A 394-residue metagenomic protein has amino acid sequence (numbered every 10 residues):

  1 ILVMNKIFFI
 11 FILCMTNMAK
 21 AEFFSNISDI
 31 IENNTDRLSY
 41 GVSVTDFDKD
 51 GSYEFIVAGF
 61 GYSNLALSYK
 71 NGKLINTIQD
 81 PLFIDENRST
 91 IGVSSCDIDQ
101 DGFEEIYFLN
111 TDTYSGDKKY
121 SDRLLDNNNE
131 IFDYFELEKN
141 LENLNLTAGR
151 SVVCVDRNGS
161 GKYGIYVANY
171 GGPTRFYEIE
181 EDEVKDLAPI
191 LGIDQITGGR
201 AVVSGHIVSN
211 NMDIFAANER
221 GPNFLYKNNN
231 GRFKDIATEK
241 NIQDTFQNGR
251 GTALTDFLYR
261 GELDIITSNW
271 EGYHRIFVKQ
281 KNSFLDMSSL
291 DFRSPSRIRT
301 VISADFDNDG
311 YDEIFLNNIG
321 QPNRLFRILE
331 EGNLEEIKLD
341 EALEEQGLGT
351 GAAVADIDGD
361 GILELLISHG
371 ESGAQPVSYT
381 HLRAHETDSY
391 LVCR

Functional and structural regions predicted by a protein language model:
F23-L38, T77-R88, F135-L146, L187-I196 (+4 more regions): Short loop/turn motifs that recur once per blade in beta-propeller domains
I30-F60: Beta-strand-rich domains and repeat architectures in extracellular enzymes and scaffolds, especially beta-propellers
L38, S89, S94, Y120 (+9 more regions): Beta-rich catalytic cores
Y40-K49, T90-Q100, G149-N158, R200-V208 (+4 more regions): Beta-propeller blade termini
K49-A58, Q100-L109, G159-A168, S209-A217 (+3 more regions): Acidic/hydrophobic-patterned starts of short beta strands in beta-sheet-rich repeat architectures
Y62, D112-S115, G172, G221-P222 (+3 more regions): Short glycine/acidic-enriched loop and turn motifs that connect beta-strands
L144-Y177, D186-I207, M212-F224, Q247-A253 (+1 more regions): Solenoidal tandem-repeat scaffolds enriched in leucines and small polar residues
T380-T387: Conserved small/polar residues in nucleotide/adenosyl-binding loops
